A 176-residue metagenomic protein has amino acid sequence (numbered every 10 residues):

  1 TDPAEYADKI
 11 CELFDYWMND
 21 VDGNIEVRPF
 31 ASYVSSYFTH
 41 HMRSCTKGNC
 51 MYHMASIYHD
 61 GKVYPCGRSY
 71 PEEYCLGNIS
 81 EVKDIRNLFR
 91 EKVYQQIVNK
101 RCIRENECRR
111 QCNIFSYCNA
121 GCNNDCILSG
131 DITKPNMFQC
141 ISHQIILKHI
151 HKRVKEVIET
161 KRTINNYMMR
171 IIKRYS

Functional and structural regions predicted by a protein language model:
T1-P3: Radical SAM/AdoMet-radical enzyme domain recognition
E5-Y37, R68-N113: C-terminal accessory region of radical SAM enzymes
R43: Glycine-rich phosphate/adenylate-binding loop
G48-M51: Short, small/polar residue-rich loop motifs at catalytic or cofactor-binding pockets
Y58: Short, acidic, Ser/Thr-enriched surface-loop or helix-capping motifs
K62, P71-Y74, I103-S176: Radical SAM enzyme core and accessory elements
